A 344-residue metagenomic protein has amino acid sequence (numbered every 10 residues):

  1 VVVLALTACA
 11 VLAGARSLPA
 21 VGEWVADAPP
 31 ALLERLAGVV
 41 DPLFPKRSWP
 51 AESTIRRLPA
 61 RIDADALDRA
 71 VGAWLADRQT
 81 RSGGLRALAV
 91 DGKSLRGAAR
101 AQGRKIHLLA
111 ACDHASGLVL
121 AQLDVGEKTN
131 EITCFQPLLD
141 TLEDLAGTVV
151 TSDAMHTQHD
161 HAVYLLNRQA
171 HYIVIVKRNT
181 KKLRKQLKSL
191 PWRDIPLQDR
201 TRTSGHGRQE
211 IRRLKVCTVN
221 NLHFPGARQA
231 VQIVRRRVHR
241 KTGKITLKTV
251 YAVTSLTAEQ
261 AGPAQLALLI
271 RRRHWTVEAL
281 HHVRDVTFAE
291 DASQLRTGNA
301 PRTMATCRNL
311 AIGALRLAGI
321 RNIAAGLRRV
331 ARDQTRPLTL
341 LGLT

Functional and structural regions predicted by a protein language model:
V1-T151, T157-D160: Conserved, well-structured functional cores that handle cations and Mg-NTP chemistry
V1-V3, T242-T246, L295-T303: Structural motif
L12-A20, Q260, I312-N322: Short helix-capping/linker segments at secondary-structure and domain boundaries
P19, E23-D27, A51-T54, L58-D65 (+7 more regions): Charged, often Cys/His-bearing segments associated with DNA-binding zinc-finger transcription factors
A26-P29, V283-T344: A short, flexible helix-boundary coil/loop motif
L120-S204: Nuclease catalytic cores that cleave nucleic-acid phosphodiester bonds, predominantly acidic two-metal-ion
H171-R272: An anionic, glycine-rich sequence signature occurring as long contiguous blocks
Q260-L295: Short amphipathic alpha-helical "interface-anchor" segments enriched in bulky aromatics
